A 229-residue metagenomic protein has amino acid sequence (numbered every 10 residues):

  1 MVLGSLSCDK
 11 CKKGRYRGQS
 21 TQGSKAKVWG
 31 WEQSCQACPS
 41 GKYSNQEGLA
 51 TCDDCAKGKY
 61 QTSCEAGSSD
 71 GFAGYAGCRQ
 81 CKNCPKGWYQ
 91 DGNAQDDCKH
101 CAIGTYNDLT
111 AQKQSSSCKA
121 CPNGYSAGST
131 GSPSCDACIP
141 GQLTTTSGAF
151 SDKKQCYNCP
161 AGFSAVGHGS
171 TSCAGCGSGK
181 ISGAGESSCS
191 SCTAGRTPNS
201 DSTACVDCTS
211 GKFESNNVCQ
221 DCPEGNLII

Functional and structural regions predicted by a protein language model:
M1-I229: Disulfide-rich, cysteine-dense extracellular ectodomains and adjacent flexible linkers of secreted and cell-surface
